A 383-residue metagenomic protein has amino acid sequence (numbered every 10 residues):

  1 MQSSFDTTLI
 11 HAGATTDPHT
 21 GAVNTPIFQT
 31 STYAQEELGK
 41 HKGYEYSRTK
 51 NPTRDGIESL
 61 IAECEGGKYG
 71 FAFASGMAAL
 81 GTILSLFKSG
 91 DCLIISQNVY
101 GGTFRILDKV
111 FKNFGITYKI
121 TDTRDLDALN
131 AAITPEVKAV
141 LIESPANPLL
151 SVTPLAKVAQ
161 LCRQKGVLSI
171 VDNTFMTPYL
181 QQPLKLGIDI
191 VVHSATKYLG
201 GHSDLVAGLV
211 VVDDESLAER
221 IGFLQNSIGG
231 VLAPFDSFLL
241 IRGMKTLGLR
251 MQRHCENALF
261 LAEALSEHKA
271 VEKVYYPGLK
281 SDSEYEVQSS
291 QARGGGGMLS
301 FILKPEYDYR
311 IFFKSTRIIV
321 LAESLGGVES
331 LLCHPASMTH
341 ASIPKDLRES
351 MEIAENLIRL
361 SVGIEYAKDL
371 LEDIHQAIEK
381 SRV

Functional and structural regions predicted by a protein language model:
M1-Y44: N-terminal glycine-rich, Lys/His-bearing helix-loop that initiates the first secondary-structure elements of many
H11, F71-H268, Y275, E286: Conserved PLP-enzyme active-site core in the AAT-like
I27, E36-G56, L60, L331-N356: Glycine-rich phosphate/pyrophosphate-binding loop and adjacent beta-alpha nucleotide/cofactor-binding cores
T32-G81, L86, G102-K109: Conserved N-terminal alpha-helix of the aminotransferase class I/II PLP-enzyme fold
T117, A131, P135-K138, R250 (+3 more regions): PLP-dependent enzyme catalytic core of the Aspartate aminotransferase-like
I228-G229, T316-G326, A377-V383: A common structural junction motif
L240-L249, G296-K304, R359-G363: Short, well-ordered beta-strand elements within core beta-sheets of diverse protein domains
L259-E323, I343-E349: Conserved small-domain helix->loop->beta segment predominantly found in fold-type I
